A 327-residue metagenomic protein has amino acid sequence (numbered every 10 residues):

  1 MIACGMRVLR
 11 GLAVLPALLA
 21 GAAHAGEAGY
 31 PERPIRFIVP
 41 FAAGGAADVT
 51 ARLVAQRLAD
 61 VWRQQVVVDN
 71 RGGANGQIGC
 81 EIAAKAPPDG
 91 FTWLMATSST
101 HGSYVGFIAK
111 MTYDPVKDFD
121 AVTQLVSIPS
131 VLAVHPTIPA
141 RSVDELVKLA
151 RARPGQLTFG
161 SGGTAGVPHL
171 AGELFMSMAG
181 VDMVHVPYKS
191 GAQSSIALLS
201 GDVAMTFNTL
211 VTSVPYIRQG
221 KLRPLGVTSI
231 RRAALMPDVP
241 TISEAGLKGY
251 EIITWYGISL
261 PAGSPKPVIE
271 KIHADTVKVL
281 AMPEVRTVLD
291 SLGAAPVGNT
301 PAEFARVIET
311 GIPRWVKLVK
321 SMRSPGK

Functional and structural regions predicted by a protein language model:
M1-E32, D144, G326-K327: Short, low-complexity disordered leader/linker segments with a strong preference for bacterial N-terminal type II
A25-K117, Q156, T164, G180-F207 (+3 more regions): N-terminal (or domain-start) structured segment
E32-P34, M178-A179, R218, T241-E244 (+1 more regions): An extracytoplasmic/periplasmic, membrane-proximal ligand-sensing/linker region
I35-F37, T50-V54, L58, V66 (+11 more regions): Hydrophobic packing within well-folded, soluble alpha/beta domains
G44, S98-S99, H135-A140, S161-G166 (+4 more regions): Short coil/turn segments
A46-T50, V54, N75, G79 (+12 more regions): Stable alpha-helical elements in mature extracytoplasmic
I82-F91, G106-Q193, I242-E244, W255-V288: Hinge/capping helix and adjacent helix->loop/strand transition within the periplasmic-binding protein
T100-K110, H169, L174-M178, M205-V239: A ligand-binding cleft/hinge motif common to bilobed small-molecule-binding domains
